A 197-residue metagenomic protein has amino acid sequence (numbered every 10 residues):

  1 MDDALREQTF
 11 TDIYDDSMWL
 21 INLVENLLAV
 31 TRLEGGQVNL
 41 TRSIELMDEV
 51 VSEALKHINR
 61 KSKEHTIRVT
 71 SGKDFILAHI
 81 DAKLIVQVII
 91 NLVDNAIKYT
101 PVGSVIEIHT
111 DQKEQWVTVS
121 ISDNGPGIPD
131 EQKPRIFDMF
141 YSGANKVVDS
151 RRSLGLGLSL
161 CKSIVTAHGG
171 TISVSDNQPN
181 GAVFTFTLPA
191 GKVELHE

Functional and structural regions predicted by a protein language model:
D15-L20: Short alpha-helical segment of the dimerization/phosphotransfer core of two-component systems
G35-L40, L77-I80: Conserved micro-motifs of the catalytic ATP-binding
T41-I44, T66-I76, K113: Conserved catalytic submotifs in the C-terminal HATPase_c
T41-K56: A conserved beta-strand-to-alpha-helix junction within the catalytic ATP-binding
I128-F140: Short conserved segment of the HATPase_c
G157, C161: Short alpha-helical Gxxx[C/S/T] motif in the catalytic ATP-binding
